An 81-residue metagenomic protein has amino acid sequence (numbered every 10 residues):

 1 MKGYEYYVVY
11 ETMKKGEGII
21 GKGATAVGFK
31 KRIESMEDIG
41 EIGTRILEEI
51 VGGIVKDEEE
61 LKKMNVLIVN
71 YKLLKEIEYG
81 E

Functional and structural regions predicted by a protein language model:
K2-S35: N-terminal acidic leader/helix
I19-G23, G40-E41, E81: Surface-exposed beta-strand edges and their flanking turn/coil or helix-capping segments
A26-L61: Acidic, low-complexity, intrinsically disordered interaction modules
E48, G52-E81: Short, mixed-charge low-complexity intrinsically disordered segments
